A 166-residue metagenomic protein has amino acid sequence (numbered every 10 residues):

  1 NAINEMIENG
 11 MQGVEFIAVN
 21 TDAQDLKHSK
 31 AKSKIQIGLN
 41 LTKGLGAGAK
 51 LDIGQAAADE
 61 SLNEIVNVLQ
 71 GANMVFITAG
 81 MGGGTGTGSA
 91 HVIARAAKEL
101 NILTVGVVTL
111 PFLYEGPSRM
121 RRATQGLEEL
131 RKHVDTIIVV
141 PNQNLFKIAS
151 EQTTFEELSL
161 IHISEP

Functional and structural regions predicted by a protein language model:
N1-P166: Tubulin/FtsZ superfamily GTPase core signature
